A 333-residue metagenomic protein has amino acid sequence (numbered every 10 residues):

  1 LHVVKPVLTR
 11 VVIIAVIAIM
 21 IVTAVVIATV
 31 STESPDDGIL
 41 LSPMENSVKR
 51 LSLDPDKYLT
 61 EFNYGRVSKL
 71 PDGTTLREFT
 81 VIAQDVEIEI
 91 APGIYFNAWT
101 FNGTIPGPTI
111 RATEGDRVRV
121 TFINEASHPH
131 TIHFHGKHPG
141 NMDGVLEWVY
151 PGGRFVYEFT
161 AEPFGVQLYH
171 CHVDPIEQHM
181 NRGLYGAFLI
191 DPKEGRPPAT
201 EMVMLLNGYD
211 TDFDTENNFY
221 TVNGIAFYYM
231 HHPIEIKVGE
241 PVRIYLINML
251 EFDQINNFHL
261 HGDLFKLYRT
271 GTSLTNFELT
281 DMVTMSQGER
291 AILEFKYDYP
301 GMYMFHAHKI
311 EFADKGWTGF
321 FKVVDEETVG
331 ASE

Functional and structural regions predicted by a protein language model:
L1-K5: N-terminal secretory signal peptides that target proteins for export/translocation
P6-E333: Copper-binding active sites and cupredoxin-like electron-transfer domains, recognizing His/Cys-rich ligand loops
